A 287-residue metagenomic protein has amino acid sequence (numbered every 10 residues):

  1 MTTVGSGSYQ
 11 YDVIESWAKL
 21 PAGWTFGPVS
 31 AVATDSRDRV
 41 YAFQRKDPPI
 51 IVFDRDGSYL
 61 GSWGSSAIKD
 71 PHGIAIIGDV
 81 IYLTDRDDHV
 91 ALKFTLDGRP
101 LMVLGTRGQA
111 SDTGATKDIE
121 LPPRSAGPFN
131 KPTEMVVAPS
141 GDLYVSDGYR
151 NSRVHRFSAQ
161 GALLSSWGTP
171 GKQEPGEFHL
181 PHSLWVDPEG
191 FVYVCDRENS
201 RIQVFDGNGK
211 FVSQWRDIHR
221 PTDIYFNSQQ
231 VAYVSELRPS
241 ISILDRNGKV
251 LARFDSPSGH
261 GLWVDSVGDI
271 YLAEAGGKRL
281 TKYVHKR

Functional and structural regions predicted by a protein language model:
M1-R287: Eukaryotic scaffold repeat domains enriched in small/polar residues
